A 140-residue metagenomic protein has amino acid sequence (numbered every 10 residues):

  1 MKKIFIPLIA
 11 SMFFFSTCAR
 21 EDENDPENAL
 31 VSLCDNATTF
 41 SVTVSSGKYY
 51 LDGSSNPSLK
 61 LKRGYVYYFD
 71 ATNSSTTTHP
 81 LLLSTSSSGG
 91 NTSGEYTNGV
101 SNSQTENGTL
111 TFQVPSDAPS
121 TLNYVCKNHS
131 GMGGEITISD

Functional and structural regions predicted by a protein language model:
M1-S16: Sec-dependent bacterial lipoprotein signal peptides
F15-N36, D140: Bacterial Sec-dependent N-terminal signal peptides
D35-R63: N-terminal edge beta-strand
T38-V42, L51, T72, T76 (+1 more regions): Extracellular/periplasmic metallocenter environments
K62-V66, N107: Solvent-exposed, conformationally flexible loop/turn segments
F69: Residue-level hotspots at or immediately adjacent to binding/recognition sites across diverse folds
T78-S88, I138: Short, surface-exposed beta-strand/strand-loop-strand elements in extracellular ectodomains
G90-N91, E95-V100: Surface-exposed, flexible coil segments in extracellular/virion-facing regions
